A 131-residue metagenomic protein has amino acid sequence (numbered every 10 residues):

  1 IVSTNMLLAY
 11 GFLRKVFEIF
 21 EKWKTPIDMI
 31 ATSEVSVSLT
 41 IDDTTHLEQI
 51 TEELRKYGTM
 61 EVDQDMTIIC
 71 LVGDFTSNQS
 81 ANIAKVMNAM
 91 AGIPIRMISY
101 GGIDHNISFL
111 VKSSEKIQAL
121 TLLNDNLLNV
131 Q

Functional and structural regions predicted by a protein language model:
I1-Q131: A conserved regulatory-domain signal marking ACT and ACT-like small-molecule sensing domains and adjacent regulatory
